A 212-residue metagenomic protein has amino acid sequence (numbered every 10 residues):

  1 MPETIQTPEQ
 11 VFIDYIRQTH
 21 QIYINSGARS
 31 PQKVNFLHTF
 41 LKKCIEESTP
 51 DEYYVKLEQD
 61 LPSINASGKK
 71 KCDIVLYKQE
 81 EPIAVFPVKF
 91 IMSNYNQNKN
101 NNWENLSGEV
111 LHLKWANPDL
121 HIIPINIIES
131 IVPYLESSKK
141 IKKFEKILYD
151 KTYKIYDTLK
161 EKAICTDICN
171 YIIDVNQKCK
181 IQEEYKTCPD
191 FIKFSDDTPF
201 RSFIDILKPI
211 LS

Functional and structural regions predicted by a protein language model:
E3-Q59: Acidic-basic catalytic patches of nuclease active cores, encompassing PD-(D/E)XK and other metal-cofactor nuclease
E58-I74: Charged, often glycine-rich, active-site loop that binds/positions anionic groups
D60-S63, I128-P133, N176-Q177: Short, internal active-site loops enriched in acidic
V75-F86: Active-site beta-strand-loop-beta-strand hairpin of nuclease catalytic cores that positions key catalytic residues
V85, I123-N126, I172: Structural beta-sheet core signal
F90-K142: Catalytic cores of nucleic-acid endonucleases
I141-S212: Non-catalytic C-terminal interaction segments of nucleic acid-processing enzymes
